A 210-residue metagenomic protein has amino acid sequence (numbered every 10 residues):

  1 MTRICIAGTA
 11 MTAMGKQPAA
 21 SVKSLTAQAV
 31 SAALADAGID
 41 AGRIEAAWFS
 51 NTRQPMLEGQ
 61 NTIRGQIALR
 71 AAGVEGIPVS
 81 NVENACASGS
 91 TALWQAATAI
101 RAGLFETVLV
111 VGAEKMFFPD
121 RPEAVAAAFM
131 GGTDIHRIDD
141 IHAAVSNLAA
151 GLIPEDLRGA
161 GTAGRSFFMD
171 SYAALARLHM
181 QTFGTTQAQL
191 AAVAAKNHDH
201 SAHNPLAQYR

Functional and structural regions predicted by a protein language model:
T2-C5, Q17, Q54-V108, K115-Y172 (+1 more regions): Conserved catalytic cysteine-centered active-site region of acyl-thioester-dependent Claisen-condensing enzymes
I6, A41-N51, P78-N84, V108-G112 (+1 more regions): Beta-strand segments within the central parallel beta-sheet cores of soluble alpha/beta enzyme folds
T9-M14: Short polar catalytic/cofactor-binding loops
K23-G38, R64-A68, L175-A176: Short, well-ordered amphipathic alpha-helical segments that serve as non-catalytic structural scaffolds within diverse
S31-E45, H179-T186: Phosphate/pyrophosphate-binding loops at sites that engage ATP/ADP/AMP, CoA/4′-phosphopantetheine, polyphosphate
A191-R210: N-terminal extracellular/periplasmic Venus flytrap/periplasmic-binding protein-like
